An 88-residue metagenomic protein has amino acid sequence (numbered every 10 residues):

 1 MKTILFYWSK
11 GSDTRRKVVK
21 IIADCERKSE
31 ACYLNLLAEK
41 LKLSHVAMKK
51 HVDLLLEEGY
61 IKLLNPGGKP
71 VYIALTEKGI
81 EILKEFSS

Functional and structural regions predicted by a protein language model:
M1-V19: Short alpha-helical segments that sit at the start of domains
K28, K49-D53: Short, hydrophobic-biased segments on the C-terminal half of alpha helices that form "recognition helices"
K28-E39: Short acidic, hydrophobic short linear motifs in intrinsically disordered regions
V46: Key DNA-contact positions within bacterial/archaeal DNA-binding proteins
G59: Glycine-centered, phosphate/nucleic-acid-interacting loop/turn motifs that mediate DNA/RNA or nucleotide
N65-Y72: Short, Lys/Arg-rich nucleic-acid/phosphate-binding segment
G79-S88: Short, amphipathic alpha-helical interaction segments positioned at domain boundaries
